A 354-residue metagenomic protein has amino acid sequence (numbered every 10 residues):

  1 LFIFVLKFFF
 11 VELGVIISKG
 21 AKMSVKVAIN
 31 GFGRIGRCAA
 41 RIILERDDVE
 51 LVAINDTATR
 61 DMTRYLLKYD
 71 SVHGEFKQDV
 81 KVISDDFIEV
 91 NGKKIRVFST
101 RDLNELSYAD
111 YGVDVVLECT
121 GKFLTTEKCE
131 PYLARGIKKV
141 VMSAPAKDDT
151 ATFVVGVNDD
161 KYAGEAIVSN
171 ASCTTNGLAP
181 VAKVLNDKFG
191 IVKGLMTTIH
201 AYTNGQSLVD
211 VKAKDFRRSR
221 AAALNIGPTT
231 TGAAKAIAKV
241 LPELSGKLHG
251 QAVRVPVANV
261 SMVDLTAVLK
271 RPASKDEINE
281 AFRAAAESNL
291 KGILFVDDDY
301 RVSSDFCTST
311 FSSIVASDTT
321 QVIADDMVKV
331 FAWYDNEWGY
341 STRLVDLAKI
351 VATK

Functional and structural regions predicted by a protein language model:
L1-K22: Short, Lys/Arg-enriched N-terminal segments with co-localized hydrophobic residues within the first ~10-30 amino acids
K19-S219, V322, D346, K354: N-terminal Rossmann-like NAD(P) cofactor-binding subdomain of oxidoreductases, focused on the glycine-rich
F32, G36, T125, A171-T174 (+9 more regions): Generic structural signal for well-ordered, non-membrane alpha-helical segments in soluble metabolic enzymes
A40, E130, A179-N186, T197 (+7 more regions): Predominant activation on well-ordered alpha-helical scaffold segments within soluble catalytic domains
T57-R60, L103, A146-K147, S172-T174 (+6 more regions): Glycine-rich beta-alpha junction loops
G164-E165, A221-A223, V260-D264, M327-K329: Short, solvent-exposed beta-strand edge segments and adjacent coil->beta transition regions
D187, I191-A258: Acidic, glycine-rich segments within the central catalytic cores of soluble metabolic enzymes that bind/position
G250, M262, T266-K354: C-terminal active-site/capping subdomain that shapes the small-molecule cofactor and substrate pocket of enzyme
